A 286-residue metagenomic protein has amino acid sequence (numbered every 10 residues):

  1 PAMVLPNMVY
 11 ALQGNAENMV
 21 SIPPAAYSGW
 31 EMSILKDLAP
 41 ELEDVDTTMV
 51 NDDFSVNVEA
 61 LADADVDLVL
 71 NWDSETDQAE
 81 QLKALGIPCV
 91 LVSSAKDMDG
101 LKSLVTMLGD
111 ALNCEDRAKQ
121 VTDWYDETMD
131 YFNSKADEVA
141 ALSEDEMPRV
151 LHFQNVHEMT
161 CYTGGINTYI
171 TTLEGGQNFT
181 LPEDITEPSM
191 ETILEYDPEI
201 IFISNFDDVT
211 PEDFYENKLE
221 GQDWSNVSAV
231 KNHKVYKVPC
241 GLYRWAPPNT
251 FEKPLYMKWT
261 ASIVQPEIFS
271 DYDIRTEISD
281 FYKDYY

Functional and structural regions predicted by a protein language model:
A2-A60, L68-L70: A short, structured surface patch at a secondary-structure boundary
M3-P6, A25-S28, L68-V69, S74-D77 (+5 more regions): Solvent-exposed loop/turn segments at secondary-structure junctions within structured extracellular/periplasmic domains
S21, N71, V92, L181 (+1 more regions): Short beta-strand and adjacent tight-turn residues that come in two discontinuous sequence segments and form the edges
T48-D52, V58-N71, I87, M190-F206: Proline-aspartate-enriched helix->loop->beta-strand connector
Q78-E158, T180, E187-P188, V230-K231 (+1 more regions): Extracytoplasmic substrate-binding proteins
D130, C161, T168, E191-P198 (+1 more regions): A residue-level marker of the well-folded mature domains of exported/periplasmic proteins
T160-I185: Alpha-helical, coiled-coil/dimerization segments enriched in small aliphatic residues
I185-K237: A contiguous binding-surface segment within folded domains or other stable secondary-structure elements
